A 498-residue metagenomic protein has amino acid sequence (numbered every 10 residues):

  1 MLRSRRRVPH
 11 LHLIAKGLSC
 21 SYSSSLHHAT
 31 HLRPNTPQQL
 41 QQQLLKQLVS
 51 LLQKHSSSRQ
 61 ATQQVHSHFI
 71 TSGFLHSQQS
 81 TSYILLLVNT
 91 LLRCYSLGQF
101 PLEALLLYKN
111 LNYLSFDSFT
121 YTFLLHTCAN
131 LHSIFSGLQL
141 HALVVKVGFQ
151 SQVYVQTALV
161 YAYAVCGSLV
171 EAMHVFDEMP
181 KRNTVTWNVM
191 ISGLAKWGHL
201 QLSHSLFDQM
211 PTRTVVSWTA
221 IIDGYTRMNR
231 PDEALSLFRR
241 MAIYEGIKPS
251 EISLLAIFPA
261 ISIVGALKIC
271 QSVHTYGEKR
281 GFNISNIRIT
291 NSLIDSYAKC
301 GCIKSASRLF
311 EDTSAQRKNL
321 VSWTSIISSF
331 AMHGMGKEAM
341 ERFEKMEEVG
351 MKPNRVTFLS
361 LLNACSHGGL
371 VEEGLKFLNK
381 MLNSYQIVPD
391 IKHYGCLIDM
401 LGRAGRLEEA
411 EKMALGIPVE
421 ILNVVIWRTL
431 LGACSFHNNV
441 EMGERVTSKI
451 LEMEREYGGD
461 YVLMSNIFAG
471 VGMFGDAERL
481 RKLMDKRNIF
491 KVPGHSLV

Functional and structural regions predicted by a protein language model:
M1-N183, S192-W197, Q201-T214, D223-V498: Terminal (and in a subset, N-terminal) low-complexity or junction segments at the ends of helical repeat RNA-binding
